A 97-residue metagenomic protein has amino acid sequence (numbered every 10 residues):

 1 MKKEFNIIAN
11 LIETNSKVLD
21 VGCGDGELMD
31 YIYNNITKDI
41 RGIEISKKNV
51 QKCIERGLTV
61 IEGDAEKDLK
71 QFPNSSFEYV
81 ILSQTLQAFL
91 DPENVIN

Functional and structural regions predicted by a protein language model:
M1-N15: Conserved alpha-helix/loop element of class I SAM-dependent methyltransferases that forms part of the SAM/SAH-binding
S16-G24: Conserved class I S-adenosyl-L-methionine
E27, Y31-D68: Class I SAM-dependent methyltransferase SAM/SAH-binding core
D68-N74: Short conserved loop adjoining the S-adenosyl-L-methionine
F77-E78: Local beta-strand N-terminus motif with an aromatic residue
I81: A conserved beta-strand element that flanks and buttresses the S-adenosyl-L-methionine
Q84-T85: Short catalytic micro-motifs in class I SAM-dependent methyltransferases
F89-N97: A short, conserved alpha-helix within the catalytic core of class I
